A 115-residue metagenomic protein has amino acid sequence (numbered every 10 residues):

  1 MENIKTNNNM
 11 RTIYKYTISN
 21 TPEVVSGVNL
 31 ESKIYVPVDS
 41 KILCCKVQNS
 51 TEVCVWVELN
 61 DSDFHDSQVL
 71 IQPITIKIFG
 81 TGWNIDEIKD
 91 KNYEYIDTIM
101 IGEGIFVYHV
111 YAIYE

Functional and structural regions predicted by a protein language model:
E2-V53, N84-N92: N-terminal domain-onset segments
E58-F64: Helix N-cap motif at beta-to-alpha junctions
F64-Q72: Short, conserved charged micro-motifs
I71-E115: Helix-rich interaction surfaces within compact, conserved domain-sized segments that mediate assembly or partner
